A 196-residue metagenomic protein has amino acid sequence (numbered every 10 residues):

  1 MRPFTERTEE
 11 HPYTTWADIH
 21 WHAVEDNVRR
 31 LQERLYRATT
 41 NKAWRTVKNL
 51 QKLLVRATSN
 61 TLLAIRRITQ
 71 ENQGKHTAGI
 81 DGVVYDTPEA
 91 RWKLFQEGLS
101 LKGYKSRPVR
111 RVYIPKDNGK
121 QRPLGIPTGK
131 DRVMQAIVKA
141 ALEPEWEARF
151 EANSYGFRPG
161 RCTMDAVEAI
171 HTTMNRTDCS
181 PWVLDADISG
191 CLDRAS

Functional and structural regions predicted by a protein language model:
M1-N41, R45, N49: Charged, compositionally biased N-terminal leader segments and the immediate start of the first structured element
L31, L35-S196: Conserved pre-catalytic core of RNA-dependent polymerases
